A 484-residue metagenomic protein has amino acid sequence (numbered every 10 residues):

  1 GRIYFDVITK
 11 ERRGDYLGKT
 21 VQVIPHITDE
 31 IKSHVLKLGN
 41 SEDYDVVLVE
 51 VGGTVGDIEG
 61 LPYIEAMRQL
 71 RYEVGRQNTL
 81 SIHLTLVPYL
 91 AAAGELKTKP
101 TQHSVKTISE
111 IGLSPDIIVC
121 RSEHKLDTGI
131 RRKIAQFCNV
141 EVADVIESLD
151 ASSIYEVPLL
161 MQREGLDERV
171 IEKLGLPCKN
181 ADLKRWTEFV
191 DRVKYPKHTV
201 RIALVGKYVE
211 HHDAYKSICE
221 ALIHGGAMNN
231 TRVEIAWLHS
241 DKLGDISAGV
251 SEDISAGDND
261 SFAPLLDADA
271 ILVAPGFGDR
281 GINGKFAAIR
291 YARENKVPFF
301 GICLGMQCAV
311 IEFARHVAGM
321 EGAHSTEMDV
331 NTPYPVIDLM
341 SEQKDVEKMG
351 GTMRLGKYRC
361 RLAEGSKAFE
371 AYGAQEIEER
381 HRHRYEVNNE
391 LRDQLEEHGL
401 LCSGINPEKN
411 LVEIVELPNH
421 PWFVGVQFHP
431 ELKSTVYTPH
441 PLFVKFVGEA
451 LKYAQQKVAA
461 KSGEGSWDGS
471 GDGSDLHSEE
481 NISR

Functional and structural regions predicted by a protein language model:
G1-D6, M349-M353, Q375-I377: Conserved N-terminal/central alpha/beta ligand/cofactor-binding core
G1-E234, D241-I246, I254-A270, F277-G278 (+4 more regions): Flexible phosphate-sensing "switch/lid" loops adjacent to ATP/NTP-binding sites across phosphate-transfer
L48, I82-H83, V119, R201-L204 (+9 more regions): Structured core elements
R192-P196, S261-A263, M328, M349-T352 (+2 more regions): Replace "in large, NTP-powered and nucleic-acid-processing enzymes" with "in large, NTP-powered factors and other
A248, A256, P264, A270-R359 (+2 more regions): Cysteine-nucleophile active-site neighborhood
L355, R359, A363-R484: C-terminal and late-domain segments of enzyme folds
